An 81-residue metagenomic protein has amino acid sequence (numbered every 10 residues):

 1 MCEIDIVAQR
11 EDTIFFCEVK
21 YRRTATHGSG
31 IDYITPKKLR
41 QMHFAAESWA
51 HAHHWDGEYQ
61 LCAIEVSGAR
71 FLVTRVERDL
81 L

Functional and structural regions predicted by a protein language model:
M1, Q9, D56-E58: A generic fold-level signal
C2-I4, F15, Y59, F71: Change "...and in nucleic-acid phosphodiester-cleaving endonucleases..." to "...and in nucleic-acid processing enzymes
E3, S48-W49: A generic local structural motif
I4-A25, M42: Conserved catalytic cores of phosphodiester-cleaving nucleases, focusing on short active-site segments
I6, G30-Y33, Q60: Residue-level recognition of specific faces of alpha-helices
D12, W49-A50: Generic helix-packing signal
R23-S48: Mg2+/Mn2+-dependent nuclease catalytic core
H51-L81: Domain-level recognition of nuclease-like catalytic cores that cleave nucleotide substrates
